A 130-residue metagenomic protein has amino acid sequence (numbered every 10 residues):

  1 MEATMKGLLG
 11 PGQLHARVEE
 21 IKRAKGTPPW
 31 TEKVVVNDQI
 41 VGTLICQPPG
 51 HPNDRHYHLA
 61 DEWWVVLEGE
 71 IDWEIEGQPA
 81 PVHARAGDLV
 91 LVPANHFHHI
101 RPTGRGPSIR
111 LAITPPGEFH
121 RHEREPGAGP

Functional and structural regions predicted by a protein language model:
M1-L44, D54, E125-P130: A short, N-terminal "cap"/entry segment at the start of jelly-roll beta-barrel domains of the cupin/DSBH fold
W30-V41, P49-V65, G77-Q78: A short beta-loop-beta micro-motif enriched in histidine and acidic residues
L44, L67-E68: A cytosolic small-molecule/anion-sensing beta-strand core signal
W73-I75: Conserved A-loop
Q78-A94: Short acidic-glycine-tyrosine-enriched beta hairpin
L91, G106-E123: A short hydrophobic beta-strand segment most commonly corresponding to one strand of the jelly-roll/cupin
H96-H99: Short, charged beta-turn/beta-strand-edge "cap" motif at the junction between a beta-strand and an adjacent loop
P102-T103: Asparagine-centered strand-capping/turn motif at beta-strand->loop junctions
